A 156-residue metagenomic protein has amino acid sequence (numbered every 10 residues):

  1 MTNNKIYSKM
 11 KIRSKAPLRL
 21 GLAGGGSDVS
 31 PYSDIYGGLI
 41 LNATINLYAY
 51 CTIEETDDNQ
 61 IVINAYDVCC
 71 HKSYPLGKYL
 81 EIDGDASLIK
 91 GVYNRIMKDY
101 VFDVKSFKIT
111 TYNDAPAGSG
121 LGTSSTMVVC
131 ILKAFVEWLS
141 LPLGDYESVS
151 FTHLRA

Functional and structural regions predicted by a protein language model:
T2-L121, K133-Y146: ATP-binding N-lobe of GHMP and related small-molecule kinases
S124: Short, conserved phosphate/pyrophosphate- and ester-handling motifs at nucleotide-, phospho-/glycolipid
C130: Active-site signature of alpha/beta-hydrolase-fold catalytic machinery across serine- and Asp/Cys-nucleophile hydrolases
S148-S150: Acidic, proline/serine/threonine- and glycine-rich low-complexity intrinsically disordered segments
T152-A156: Conserved small/polar residues in nucleotide/adenosyl-binding loops
